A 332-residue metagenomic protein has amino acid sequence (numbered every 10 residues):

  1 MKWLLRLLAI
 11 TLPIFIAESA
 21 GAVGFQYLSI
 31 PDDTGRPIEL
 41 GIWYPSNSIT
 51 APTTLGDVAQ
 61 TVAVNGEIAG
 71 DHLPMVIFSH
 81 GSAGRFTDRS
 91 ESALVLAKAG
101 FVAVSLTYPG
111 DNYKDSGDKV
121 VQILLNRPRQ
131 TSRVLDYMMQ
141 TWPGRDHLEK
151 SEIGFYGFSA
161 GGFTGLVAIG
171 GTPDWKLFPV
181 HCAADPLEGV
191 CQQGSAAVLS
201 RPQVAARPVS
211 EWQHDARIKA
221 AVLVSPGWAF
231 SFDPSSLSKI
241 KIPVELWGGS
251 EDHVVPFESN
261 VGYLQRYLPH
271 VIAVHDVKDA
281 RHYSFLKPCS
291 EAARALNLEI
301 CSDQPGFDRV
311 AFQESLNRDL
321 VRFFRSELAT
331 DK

Functional and structural regions predicted by a protein language model:
G21-F78, D88, A273: Domain-level recognition of soluble alpha/beta enzyme cores, biased toward histidine phosphatases/phosphomutases
T50, N65-L73, F78-D115, F230 (+1 more regions): Short substrate-entry loop that stabilizes the transition state in hydrolases
V120-D146, K150, V167, K176-G194 (+2 more regions): Alpha/beta-hydrolase active-site loop
G157-G161, G165: Gly/Ala-rich beta-loop-alpha elbow adjacent to hydrolase catalytic centers
S236, I242, P256-R266, C289: Short alpha-helix in the alpha/beta-hydrolase fold that links the catalytic acid
I240, L246-G248: Short beta-strand/loop motif that positions the catalytic acidic residue of the alpha/beta-hydrolase fold
Y267-L298: Catalytic histidine neighborhood in serine/cysteine hydrolases with alpha/beta-hydrolase-type architecture
E291-K332: Catalytic active-site module of serine/aspartate enzymes centered on a nucleophile-bearing elbow/loop
